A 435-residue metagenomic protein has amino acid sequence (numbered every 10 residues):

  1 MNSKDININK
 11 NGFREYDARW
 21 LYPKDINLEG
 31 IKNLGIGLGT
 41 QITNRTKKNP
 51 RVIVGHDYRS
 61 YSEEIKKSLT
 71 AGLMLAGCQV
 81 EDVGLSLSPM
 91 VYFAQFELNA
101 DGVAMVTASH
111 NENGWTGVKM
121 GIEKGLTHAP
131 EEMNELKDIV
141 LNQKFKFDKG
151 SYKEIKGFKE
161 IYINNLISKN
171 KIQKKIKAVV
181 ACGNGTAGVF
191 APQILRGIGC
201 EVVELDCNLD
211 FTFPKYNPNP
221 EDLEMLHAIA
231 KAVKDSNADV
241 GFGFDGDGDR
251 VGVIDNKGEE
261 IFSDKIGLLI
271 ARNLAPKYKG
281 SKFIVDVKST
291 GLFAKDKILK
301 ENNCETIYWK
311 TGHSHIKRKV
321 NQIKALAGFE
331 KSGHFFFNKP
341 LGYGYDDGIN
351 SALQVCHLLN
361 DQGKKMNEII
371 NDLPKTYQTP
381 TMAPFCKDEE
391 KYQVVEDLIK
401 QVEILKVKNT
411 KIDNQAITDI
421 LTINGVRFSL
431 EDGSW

Functional and structural regions predicted by a protein language model:
M1-A71, L75-A76, S151-I176: An N-terminal, well-structured beta->alpha segment
T40, K48-T116, Q193-I254: N-terminal small/polar loop signature for handling phosphorylated ligands or for N-terminal nucleophile
K47-D57, E81, K177-V180, S281-D286 (+1 more regions): Short glycine-rich phosphate-binding loop at a beta-alpha junction
H56-I65, C182-V189, S289: Glycine-rich phosphate-binding loops at beta-strand->alpha-helix junctions
A100-W115, V233-D255, E260, I307-D347: Glycine-rich phosphate-binding loop
N113-T116, M120-E131, D138, Q173-K174 (+2 more regions): Replace "Mg2+/Mn2+-dependent" with "divalent metal-dependent
T116-S236: Gly/Ser/Thr-enriched, mixed-charge loops and adjacent short helices that form phosphate/oxyanion-binding elements
Y278-W435: Phosphate-binding and adjacent anionic-ligand microenvironments
